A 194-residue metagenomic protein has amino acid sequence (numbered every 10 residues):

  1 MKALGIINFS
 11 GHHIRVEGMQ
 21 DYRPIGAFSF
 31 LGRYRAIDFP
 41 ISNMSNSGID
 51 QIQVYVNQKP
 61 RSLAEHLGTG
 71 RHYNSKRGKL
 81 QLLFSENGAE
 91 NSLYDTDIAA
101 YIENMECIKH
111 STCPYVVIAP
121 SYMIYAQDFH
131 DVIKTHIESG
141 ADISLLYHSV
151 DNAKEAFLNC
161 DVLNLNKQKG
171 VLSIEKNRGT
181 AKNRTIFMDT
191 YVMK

Functional and structural regions predicted by a protein language model:
M1-K194: Unchanged
